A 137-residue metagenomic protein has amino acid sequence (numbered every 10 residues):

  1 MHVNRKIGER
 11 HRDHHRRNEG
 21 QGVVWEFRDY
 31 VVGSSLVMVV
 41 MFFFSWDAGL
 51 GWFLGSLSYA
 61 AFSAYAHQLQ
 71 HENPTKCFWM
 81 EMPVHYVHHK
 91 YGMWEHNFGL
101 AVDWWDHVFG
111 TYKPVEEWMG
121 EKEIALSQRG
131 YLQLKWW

Functional and structural regions predicted by a protein language model:
H2-V31, L36, V40-W137: Cytosolic/stromal cytosol-facing helical appendages immediately following the last transmembrane segment
